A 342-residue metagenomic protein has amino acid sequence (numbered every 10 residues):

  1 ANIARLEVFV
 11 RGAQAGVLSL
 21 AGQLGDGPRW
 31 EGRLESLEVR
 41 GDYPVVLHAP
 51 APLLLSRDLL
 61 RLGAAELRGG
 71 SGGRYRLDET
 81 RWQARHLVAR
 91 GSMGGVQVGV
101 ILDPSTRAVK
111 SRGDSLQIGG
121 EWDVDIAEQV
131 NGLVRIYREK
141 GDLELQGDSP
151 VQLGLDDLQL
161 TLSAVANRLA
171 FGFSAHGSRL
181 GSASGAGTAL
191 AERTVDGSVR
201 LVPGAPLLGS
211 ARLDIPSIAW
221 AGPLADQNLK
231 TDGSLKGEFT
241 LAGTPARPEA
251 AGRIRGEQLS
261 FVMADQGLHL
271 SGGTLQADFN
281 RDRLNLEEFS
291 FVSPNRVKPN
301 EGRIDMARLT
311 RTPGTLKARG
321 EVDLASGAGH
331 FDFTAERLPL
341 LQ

Functional and structural regions predicted by a protein language model:
A1-T240, P245-Q342: Interface amphipathic segments
